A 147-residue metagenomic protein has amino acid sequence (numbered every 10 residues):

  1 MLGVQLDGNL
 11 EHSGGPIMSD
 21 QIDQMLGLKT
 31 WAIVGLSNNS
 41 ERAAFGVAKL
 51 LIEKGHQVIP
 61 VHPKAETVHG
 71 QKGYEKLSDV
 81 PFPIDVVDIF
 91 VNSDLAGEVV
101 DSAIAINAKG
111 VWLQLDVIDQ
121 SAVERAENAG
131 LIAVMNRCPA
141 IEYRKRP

Functional and structural regions predicted by a protein language model:
V4-I17: Short, Lys/Arg-enriched N-terminal segments with co-localized hydrophobic residues within the first ~10-30 amino acids
A32-V34: Conserved beta-strand elements of the Class I
S37-R42, K49-H69: NAD(P)-binding Rossmann-fold cofactor-contacting core
H56, I106-G110, A129-L131: A short helix->loop->beta-strand "cap" motif at the edges of active sites that frequently abuts
Q57-K64, H69-V86, D94: Helix-adjacent hinge/juxtasegments
V68-Q71, D85, S121-E124, E142-P147: Short, charged, surface-exposed secondary-structure boundary motifs
L77-V117: Mid-chain, well-packed structural core segment of small domains
L115-Y143: Rossmann-fold NAD(P)-binding glycine/threonine-rich loop
